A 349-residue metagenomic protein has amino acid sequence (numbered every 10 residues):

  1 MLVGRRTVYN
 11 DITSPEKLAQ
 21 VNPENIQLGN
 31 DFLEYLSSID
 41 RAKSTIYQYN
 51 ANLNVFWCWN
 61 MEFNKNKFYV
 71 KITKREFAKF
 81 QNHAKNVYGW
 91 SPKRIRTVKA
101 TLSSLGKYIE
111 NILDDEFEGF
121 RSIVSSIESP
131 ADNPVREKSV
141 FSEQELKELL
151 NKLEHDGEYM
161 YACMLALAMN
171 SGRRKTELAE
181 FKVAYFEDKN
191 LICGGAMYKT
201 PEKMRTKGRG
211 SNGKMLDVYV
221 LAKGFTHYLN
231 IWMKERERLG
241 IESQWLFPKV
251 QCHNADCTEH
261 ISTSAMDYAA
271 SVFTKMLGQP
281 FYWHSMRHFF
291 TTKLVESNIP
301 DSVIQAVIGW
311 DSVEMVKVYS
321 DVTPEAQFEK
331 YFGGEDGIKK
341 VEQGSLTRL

Functional and structural regions predicted by a protein language model:
M1-E16, G334-L349: C-terminal secondary-structure termini that scaffold catalytic or DNA-interacting sites
N30-R136: N-terminal core-binding DNA-recognition domain of tyrosine recombinases/integrases
P130-E148, K207-G224, G240-Q244: DNA breakage-rejoining catalytic core of tyrosine-based enzymes
E143-K175: Basic, Lys/Arg- and aromatic-enriched nucleic-acid-binding interface segment
A166, R287-D311, V318: C-terminal catalytic core of tyrosine-transesterase DNA break-rejoin enzymes
E180-H227: Conserved tyrosine-mediated DNA breakage-rejoining catalytic core shared by Y-recombinases
L221-Q279: Active-site/catalytic core of tyrosine-dependent DNA strand-transfer enzymes
I308-G333: Catalytic-site neighborhood detector that most strongly recognizes the C-terminal catalytic loop/helix of tyrosine
